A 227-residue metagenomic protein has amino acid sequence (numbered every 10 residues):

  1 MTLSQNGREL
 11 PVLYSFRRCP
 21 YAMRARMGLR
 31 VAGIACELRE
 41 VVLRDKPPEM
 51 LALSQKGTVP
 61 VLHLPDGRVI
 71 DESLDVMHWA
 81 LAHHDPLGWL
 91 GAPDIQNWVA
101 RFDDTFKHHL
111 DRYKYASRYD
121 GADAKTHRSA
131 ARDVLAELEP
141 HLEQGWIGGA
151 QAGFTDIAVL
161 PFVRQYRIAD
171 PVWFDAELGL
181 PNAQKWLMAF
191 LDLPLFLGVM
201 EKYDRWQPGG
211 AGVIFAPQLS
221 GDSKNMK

Functional and structural regions predicted by a protein language model:
M1-W146: GST-like domain detector, emphasizing the conserved glutathione-binding G-site in the N-terminal thioredoxin-like
L87-D94, L197-Q207: Short, flexible loop/turn segments with low-complexity composition
G121-K125, P171-L178: Acidic, serine/threonine/proline-rich low-complexity intrinsically disordered regions
A136-H141, L160-P161, Q165-R167, L187 (+1 more regions): Catalytic cores of nucleotide-enabled group-transfer and carboxylate-activating enzymes in metabolic and assembly-line
P140-A150, L195-V199: Surface-exposed helix-capping loop/turn segments at secondary-structure junctions
G149-V172, G179-N182: GST superfamily/GST-like fold recognition
E177-R205: A contiguous, mid-protein "functional segment" used to position or interact with cofactors/ions or partner subunits
Y203-K227: Acidic/histidine-enriched, glycine/proline-rich intrinsically disordered or flexible terminal extensions
